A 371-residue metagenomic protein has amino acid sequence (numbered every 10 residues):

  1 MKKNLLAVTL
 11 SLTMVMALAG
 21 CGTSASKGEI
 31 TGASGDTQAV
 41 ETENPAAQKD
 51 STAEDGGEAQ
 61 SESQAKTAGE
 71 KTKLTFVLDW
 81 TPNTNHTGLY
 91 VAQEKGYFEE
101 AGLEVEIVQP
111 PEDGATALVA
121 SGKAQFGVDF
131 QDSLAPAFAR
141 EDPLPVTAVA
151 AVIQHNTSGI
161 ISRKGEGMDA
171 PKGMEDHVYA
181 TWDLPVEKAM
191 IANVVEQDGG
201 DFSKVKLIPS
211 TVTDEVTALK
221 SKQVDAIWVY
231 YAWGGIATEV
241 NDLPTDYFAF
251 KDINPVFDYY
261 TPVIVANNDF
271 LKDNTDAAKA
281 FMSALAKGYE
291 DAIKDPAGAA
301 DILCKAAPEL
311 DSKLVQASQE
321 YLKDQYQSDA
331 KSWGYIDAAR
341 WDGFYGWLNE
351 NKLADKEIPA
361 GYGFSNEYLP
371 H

Functional and structural regions predicted by a protein language model:
K2-S26: Sec-dependent N-terminal signal peptides of Gram-positive bacterial secreted proteins and lipoproteins
L18-T42, A47: Bacterial lipoprotein signal-peptidase II cleavage site
G35, N44, D55-D201, K206-T211 (+5 more regions): Short, glycine-/small- and polar/acidic-enriched structural segments that line small-molecule recognition paths
V146-A148, L207, A292, A299-L303 (+1 more regions): Surface-exposed patches in mature extracellular/periplasmic domains of secreted proteins
F202-K206, A307-E320, D355-Y362: Short, surface-exposed acidic
D214-T217, K222-A307: Pocket-lining segment of extracytoplasmic ligand-binding domains
D273-E350: Secondary-structure end/capping motifs
W341-H371: Conserved C-terminal helix/tail region of periplasmic/extracytoplasmic solute-binding proteins
